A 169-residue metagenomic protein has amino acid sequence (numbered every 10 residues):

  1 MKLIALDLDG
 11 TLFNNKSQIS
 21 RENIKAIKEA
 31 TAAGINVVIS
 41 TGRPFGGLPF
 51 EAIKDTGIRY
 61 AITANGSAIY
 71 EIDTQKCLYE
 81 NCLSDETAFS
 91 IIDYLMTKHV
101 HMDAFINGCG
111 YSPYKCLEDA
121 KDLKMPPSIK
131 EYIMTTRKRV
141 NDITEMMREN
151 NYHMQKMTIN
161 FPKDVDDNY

Functional and structural regions predicted by a protein language model:
K2-S17, I91: Asp-based phosphoryl-transfer active-site loop
D9, G66, P162: Flexible loop residues that form catalytic and substrate-binding hotspots at small-molecule/glycan-binding clefts
F13-N14, L78-Y79, K156: Short, contiguous strand/loop micro-motifs
S17-Q18, C82, N160: Residue-level marker of alpha-helix boundaries and capping positions
Q18-E22, K138: Short secondary-structure boundary/capping elements
R21-P126: Active-site phosphate-binding/coordination module
Y94, F105-Y169: Conserved acidic, metal-coordinating active-site core of Asp-based, Mg2+-dependent phosphoryl-transfer enzymes
